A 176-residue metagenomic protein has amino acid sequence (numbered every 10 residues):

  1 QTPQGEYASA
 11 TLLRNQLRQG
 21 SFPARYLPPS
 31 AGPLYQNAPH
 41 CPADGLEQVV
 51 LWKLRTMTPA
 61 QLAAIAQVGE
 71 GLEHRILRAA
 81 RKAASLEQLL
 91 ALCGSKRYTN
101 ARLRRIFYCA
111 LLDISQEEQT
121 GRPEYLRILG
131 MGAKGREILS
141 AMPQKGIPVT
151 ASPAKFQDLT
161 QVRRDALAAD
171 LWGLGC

Functional and structural regions predicted by a protein language model:
Q1-C176: Active-site cores that bind ATP or allylic diphosphates and position pyrophosphate for catalysis
